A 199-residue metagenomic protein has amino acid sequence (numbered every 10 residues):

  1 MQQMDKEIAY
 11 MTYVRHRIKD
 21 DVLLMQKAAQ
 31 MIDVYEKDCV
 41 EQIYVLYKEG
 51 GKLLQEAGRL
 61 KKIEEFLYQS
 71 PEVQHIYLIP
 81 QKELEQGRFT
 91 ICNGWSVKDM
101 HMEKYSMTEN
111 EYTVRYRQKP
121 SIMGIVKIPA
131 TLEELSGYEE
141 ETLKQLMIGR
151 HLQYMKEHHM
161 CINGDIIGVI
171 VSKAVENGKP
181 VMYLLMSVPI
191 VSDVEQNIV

Functional and structural regions predicted by a protein language model:
Q2-V199: A solvent-exposed interaction/effector surface
